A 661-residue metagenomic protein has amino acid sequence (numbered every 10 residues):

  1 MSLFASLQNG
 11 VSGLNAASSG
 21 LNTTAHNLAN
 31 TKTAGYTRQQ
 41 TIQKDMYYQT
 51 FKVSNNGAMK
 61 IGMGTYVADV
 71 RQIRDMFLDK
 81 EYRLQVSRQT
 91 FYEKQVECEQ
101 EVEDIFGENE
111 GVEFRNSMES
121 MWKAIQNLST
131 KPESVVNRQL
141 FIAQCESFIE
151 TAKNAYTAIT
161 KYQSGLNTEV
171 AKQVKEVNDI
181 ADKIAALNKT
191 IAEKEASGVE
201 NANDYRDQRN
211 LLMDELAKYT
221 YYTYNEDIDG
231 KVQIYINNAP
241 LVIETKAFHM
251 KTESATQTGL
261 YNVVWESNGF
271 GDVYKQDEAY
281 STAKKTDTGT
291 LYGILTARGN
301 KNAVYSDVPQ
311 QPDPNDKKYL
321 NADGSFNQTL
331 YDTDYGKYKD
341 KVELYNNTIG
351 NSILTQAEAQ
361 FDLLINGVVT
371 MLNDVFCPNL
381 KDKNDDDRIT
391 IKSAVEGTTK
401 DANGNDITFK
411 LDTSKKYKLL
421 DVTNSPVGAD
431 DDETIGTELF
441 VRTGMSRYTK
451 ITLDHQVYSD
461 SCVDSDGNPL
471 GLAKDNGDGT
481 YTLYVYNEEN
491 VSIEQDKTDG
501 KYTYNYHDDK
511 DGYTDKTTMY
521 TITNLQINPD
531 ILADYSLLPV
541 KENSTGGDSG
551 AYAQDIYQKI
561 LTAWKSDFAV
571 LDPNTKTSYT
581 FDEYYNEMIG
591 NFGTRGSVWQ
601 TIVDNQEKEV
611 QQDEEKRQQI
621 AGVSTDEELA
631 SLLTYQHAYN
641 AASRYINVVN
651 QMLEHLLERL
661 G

Functional and structural regions predicted by a protein language model:
M1-G661: Structural signature of extracellular appendage/secretion-system components
